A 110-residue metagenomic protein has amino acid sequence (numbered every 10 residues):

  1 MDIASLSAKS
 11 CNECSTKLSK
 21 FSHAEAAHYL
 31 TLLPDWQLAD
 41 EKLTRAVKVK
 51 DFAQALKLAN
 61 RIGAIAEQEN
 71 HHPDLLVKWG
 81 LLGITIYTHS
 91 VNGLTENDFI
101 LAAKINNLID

Functional and structural regions predicted by a protein language model:
M1-D110: Long, contiguous binding/interaction regions
